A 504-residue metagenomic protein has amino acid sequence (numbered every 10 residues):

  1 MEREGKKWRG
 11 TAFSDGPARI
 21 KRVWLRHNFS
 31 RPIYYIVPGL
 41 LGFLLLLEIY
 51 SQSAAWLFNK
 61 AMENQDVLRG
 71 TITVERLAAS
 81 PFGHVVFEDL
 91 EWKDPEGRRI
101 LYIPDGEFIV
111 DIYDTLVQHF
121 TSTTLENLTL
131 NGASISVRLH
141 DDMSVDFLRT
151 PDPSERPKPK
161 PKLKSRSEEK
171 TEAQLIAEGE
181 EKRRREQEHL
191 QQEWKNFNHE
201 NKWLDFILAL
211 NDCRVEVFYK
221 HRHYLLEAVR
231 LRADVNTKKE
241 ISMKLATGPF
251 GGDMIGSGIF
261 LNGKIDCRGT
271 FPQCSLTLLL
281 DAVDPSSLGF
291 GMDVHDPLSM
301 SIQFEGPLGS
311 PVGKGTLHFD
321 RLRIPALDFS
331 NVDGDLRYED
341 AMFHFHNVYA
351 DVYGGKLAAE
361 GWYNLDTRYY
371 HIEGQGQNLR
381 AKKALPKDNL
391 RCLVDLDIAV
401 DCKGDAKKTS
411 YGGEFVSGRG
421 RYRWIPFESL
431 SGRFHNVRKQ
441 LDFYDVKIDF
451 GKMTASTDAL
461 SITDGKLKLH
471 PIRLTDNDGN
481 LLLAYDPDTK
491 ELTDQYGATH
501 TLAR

Functional and structural regions predicted by a protein language model:
E2-H27, L116, F120, R183-E186 (+2 more regions): Short helical patches
E2-R69: N-terminal type II signal-anchor transmembrane helix that functions as the membrane-insertion/stop-transfer segment
E75-A79, W92, I103-T121, I135-L139 (+15 more regions): Extended lipid/amphipathic-ligand handling interfaces
R76-S144, R149-P153, P161, S165-I176 (+3 more regions): Flexible beta-edge/linker motif
S136-R138, E216, D284-L288, R323-P325 (+3 more regions): Gram-negative outer-membrane beta-barrel proteins
P157-P285, H295: Elongated, acidic membrane-bridging lipid-handling scaffolds and related periplasm/extracellular "bridge/tunnel" systems
L210-V215, S242-G248, D284, T316-R321 (+5 more regions): Transmembrane beta-strand segments that form the barrel wall of outer-membrane beta-barrel proteins
